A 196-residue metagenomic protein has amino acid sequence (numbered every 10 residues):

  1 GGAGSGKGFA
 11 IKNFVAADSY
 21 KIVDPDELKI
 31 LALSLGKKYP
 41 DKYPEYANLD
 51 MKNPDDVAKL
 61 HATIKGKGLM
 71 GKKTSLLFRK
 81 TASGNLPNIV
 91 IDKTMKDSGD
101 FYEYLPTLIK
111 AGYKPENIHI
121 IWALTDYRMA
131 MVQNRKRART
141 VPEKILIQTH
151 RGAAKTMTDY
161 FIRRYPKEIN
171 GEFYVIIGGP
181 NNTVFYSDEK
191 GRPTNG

Functional and structural regions predicted by a protein language model:
G2-A3: The conserved Walker
G6-K7: Conserved glycine(s) of the Walker
K12-N88, S98-G99: Conserved substrate/cofactor phosphate-moiety recognition/catalytic segment in nucleotide-dependent phosphotransferases
Y20-I22, I118-I120, N170-V175: Conserved beta-strand scaffold positions in the cores of enzyme catalytic domains, especially in NTP/NDP-utilizing
S83-V90, K110-N117: Short, surface-exposed connector motifs at secondary-structure boundaries
K96, A111-Q133: Conserved phosphate-donor/acceptor-positioning beta-strand/loop module used by diverse small-molecule
G99-G112: Amphipathic helical hotspot of TIR/SEFIR-family domains
Y127-G196: Conserved GTP-binding G-domain of TRAFAC-class P-loop NTPases and closely related GTPase folds
